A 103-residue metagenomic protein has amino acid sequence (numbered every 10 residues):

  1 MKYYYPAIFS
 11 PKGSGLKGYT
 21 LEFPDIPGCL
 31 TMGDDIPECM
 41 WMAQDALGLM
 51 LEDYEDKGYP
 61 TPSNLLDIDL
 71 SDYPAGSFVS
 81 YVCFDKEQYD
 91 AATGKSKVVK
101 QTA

Functional and structural regions predicted by a protein language model:
M1-K17, E22, I26: N-terminal segment of the canonical double-stranded RNA-binding domain
M1-Y5, Q44, G48-A103: Short, charged, surface-exposed hinge/linker loops at domain edges that act as mobile lids or interdomain connectors
P27-E38: A short, exposed loop/beta-hairpin motif centered on an aromatic-Gly-Thr core
W41: Aromatic- and charge-enriched surface segment that lines or borders ligand/interaction sites
